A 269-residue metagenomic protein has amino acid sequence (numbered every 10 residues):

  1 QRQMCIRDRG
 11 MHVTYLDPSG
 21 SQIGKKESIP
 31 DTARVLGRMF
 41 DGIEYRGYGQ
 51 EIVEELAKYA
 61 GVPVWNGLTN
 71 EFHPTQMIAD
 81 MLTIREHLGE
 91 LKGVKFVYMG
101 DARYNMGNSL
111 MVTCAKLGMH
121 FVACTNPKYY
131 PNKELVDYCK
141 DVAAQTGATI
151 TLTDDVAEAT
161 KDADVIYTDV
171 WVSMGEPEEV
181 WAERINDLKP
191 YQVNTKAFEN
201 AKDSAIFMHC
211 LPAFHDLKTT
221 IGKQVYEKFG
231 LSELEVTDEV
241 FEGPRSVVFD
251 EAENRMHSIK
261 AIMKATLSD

Functional and structural regions predicted by a protein language model:
Q1-I6: Short, small-residue-biased leader/transition segments that mark boundaries at the very start of proteins
R9, M39, Y59-G61, L117 (+2 more regions): Short, structured coil segments at secondary-structure junctions
R9-R46, Q50: A glycine-rich phosphate/pyrophosphate-binding beta-strand-loop-alpha-helix module
S19-S21, L68-F72, N126-Y129, A252-E253: Short, acidic/turn-prone active-site loops that include or flank metal/cofactor- and phosphate-binding residues
D41-T113, H209: Anion-binding alpha/beta catalytic cores of soluble intermediary-metabolism enzymes, centered on
G93-T153: Rossmann-like dinucleotide/phosphate-binding beta-alpha-beta segment
D141-T237: Rossmann-like adenosine-cofactor binding region
Q224-D269: C-terminal helix-to-coil terminal segments
